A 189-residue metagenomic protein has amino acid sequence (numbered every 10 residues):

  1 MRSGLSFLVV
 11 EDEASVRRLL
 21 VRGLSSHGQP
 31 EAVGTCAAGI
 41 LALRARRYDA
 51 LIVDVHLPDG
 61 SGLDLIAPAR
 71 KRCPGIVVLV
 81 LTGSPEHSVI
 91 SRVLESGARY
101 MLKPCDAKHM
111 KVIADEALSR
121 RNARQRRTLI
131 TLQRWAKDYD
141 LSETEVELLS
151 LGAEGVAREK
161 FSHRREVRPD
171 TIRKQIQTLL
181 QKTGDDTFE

Functional and structural regions predicted by a protein language model:
R2, E13-A32: Two-component/phosphorelay signaling modules centered on CheY-like receiver
A32-A50: Acidic, metal-coordinating helix/loop segments flanking the phosphotransfer/catalytic sites of two-component signaling
L41, L63-G75, R92-E95: Short amphipathic alpha-helix used as the core "switch/output" element in two-component signaling
D54-V55, T82: Active-site residues of response regulator receiver
D64, P85-M101, K108: Alpha4 helix (beta4-alpha4-beta5 surface) of REC/receiver domains from two-component response regulators
S88, C105-A114, R164: C-terminal output helix
S119-L151: Regulatory hinge/linker segments at domain boundaries that couple sensory/effector modules to output domains
G155-E189: Recognition helix of helix-turn-helix DNA-binding domains
